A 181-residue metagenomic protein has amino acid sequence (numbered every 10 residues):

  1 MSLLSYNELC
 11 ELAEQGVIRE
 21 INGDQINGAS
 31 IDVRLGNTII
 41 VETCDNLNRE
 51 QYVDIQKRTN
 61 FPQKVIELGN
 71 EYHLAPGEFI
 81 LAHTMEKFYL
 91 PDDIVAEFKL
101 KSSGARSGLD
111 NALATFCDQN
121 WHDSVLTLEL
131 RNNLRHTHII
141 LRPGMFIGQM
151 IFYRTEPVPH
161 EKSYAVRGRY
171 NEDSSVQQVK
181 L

Functional and structural regions predicted by a protein language model:
M1-L181: DUTPase catalytic domain/fold
